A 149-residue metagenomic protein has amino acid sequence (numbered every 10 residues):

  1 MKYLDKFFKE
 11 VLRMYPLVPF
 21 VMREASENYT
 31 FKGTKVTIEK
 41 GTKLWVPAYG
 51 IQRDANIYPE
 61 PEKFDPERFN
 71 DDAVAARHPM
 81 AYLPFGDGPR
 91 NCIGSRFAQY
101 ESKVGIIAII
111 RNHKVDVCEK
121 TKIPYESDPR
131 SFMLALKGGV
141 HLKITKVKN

Functional and structural regions predicted by a protein language model:
M1-K35: Conserved cytochrome P450 K-helix E-x-x-R motif and the immediately C-terminal K′/meander segment
F8-L12, D65, G86, K103-R111: Amphipathic alpha-helical interaction motifs in eukaryotic regulatory proteins
V46-A73: Conserved cytochrome P450 K-helix/beta-meander segment immediately N-terminal to the heme-binding cysteine loop
A48, S102, L142-I144: Hydrophobic, repeat-rich solenoid/adaptor surfaces of innate immune receptors and signaling proteins
D72-S102, S127-R130: Cytochrome P450 heme-thiolate "Cys pocket" and heme-binding signature region
F97-F132: Cytochrome P450 heme-binding "Cys pocket" and the immediately downstream C-terminal segment
S131-N149: C-terminal helix/juxtamembrane-tail motif
